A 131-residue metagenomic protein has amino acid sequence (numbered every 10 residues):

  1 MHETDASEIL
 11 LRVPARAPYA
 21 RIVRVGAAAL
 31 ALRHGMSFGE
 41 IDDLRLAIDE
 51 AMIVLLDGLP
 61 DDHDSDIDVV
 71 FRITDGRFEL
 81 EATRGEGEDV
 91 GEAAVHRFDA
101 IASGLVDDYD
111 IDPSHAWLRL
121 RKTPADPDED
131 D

Functional and structural regions predicted by a protein language model:
M1-L10, V54-D131: Conserved beta-strand-loop-beta-strand hairpin that lines the nucleotide-binding pocket of ATP/GTP-utilizing enzymes
D5-M36: Helix-loop-beta hinge of the Bergerat
A17, F38, D42, D89-H96: Ordered, soluble secondary-structure elements with a strong preference for glycine-centered loop motifs and nearby
A20, L30, L44, A51-M52 (+1 more regions): Long, contiguous hydrophobic alpha-helical segments, chiefly transmembrane helices and signal peptides
R21-V25, D42-L46, H96, A100: Short, well-ordered alpha-helical segments
A28-R33, G39-L44, E81: A broad, low-specificity signal for short, low-complexity segments enriched in glycine/proline and polar/charged
F38-D62: Conserved ATP-binding N-box helix of the HATPase_c
